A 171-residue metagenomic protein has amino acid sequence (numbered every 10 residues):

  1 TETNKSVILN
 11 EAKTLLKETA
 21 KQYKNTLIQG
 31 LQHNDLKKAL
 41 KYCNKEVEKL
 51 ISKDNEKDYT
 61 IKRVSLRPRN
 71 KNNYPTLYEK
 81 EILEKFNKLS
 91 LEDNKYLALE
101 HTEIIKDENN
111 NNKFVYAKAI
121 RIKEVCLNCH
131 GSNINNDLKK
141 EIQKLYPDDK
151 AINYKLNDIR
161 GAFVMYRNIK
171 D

Functional and structural regions predicted by a protein language model:
E2-K123, D137-D171: Extracytoplasmic c-type cytochrome modules immediately beyond a signal peptide or single-pass transmembrane anchor
K123-N133: The canonical Cys-X-X-Cys-His
